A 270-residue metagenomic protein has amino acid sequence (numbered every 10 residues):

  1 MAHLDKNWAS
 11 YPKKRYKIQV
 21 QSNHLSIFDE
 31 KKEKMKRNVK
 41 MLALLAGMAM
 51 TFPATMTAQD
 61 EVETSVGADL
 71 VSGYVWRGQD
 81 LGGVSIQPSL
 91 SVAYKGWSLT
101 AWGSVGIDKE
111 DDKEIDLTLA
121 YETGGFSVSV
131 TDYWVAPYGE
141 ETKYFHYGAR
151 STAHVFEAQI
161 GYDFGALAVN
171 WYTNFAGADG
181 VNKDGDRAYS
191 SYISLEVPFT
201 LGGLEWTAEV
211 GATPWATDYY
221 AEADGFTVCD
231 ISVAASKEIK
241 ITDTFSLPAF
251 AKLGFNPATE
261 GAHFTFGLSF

Functional and structural regions predicted by a protein language model:
M1-E63: Cleavable N-terminal export/targeting peptides
A58-E63, G125, P198-T207, S236-A249: Short loop/turn motifs that connect adjacent beta-strands in outer-membrane beta-barrel proteins
Q59-A93: Outer-membrane beta-barrel initiation region
V62-T64, G82-I86, D111-I115, T152-A158 (+4 more regions): Residues that define the transmembrane beta-barrel architecture of outer-membrane proteins
V66-Y74, W97-I107, S127-A136, K143 (+3 more regions): Transmembrane beta-strand segments that form the barrel wall of outer-membrane beta-barrel proteins
H146-D218: Detector for outer-membrane/organellar transmembrane beta-barrel domains, recognizing the amphipathic beta-strand
E205-I241: Outer membrane beta-barrel transmembrane domains
V233, I239, T259-F270: Outer-membrane beta-barrel "beta-signal"
